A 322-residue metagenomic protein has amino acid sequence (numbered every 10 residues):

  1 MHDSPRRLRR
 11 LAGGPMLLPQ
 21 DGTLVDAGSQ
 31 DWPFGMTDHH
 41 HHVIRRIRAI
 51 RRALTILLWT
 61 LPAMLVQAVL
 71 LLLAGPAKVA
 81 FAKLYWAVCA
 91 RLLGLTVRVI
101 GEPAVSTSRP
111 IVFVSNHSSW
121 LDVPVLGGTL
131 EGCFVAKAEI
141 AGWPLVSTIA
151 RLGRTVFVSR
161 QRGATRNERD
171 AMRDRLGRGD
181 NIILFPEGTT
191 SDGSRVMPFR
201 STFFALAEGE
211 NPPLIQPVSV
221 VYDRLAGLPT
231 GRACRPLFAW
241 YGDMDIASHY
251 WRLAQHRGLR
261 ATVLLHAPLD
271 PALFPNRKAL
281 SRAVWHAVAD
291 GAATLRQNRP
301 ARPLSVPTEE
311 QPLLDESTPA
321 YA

Functional and structural regions predicted by a protein language model:
H2-H39, R98-G101, V123, A141 (+9 more regions): Soluble, non-transmembrane catalytic domains of enzymes that act on hydrophobic metabolites at membranes
G14-T60, G227-A239: Compositionally biased, charge-rich terminal segments
P33-V99, T148-G153, H256-G258: A transmembrane-helix-recognition feature enriched in membrane-embedded lipid enzymes and envelope glyco-/phospholipid
A63-K83, A90-L93, T107-G163: Catalytic core of membrane glycerolipid acyltransferases/transacylases, capturing the structured, soluble-facing
R109-S115, D180-P186, P213: Generic beta-sheet signal
V146-S147, Q161, S194-A283, N298-P303: A cross-family acyltransferase "interaction/gating" segment
T155-N181: A membrane-cytosol interface segment of integral membrane proteins
M172-R173, D180-I182, P186-F199: Soluble extracytoplasmic domains of inner/organellar membrane proteins
